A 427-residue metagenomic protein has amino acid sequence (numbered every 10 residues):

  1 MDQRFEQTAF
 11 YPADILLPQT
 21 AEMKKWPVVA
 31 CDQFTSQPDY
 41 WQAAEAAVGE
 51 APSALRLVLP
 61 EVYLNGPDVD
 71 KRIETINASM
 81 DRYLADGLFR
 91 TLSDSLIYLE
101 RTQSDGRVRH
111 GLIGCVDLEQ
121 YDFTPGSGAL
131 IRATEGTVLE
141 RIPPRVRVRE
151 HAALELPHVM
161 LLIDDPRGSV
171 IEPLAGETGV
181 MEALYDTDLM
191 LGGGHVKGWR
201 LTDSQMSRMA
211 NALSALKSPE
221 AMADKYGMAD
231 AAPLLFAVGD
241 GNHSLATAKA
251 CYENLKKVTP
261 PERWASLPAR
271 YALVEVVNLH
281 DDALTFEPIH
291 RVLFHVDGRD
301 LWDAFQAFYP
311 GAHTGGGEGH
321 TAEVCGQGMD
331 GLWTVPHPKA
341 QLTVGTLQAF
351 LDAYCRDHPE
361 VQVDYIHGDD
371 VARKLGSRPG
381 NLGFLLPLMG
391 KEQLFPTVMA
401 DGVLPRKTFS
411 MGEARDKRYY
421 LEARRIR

Functional and structural regions predicted by a protein language model:
M1-G192, A223-Y226, G390-L404, M411-R427: N-terminal extension/subdomain marker
L162, V238-G239, E275, L385-P387: Short beta-strand segments
L189-N211, V335-P338: Glycine-rich phosphate-binding "P-loop"
A215-T259: Active-site beta-strand/loop microenvironment that shapes enzyme catalytic pockets
M222-K225, G311-G326, Q362-Y365, R378-N381: Metal-assisted phosphate- and nucleotidyl-transfer catalytic regions
N242-A304: Catalytic or ion-translocation cores adjacent to nucleophile or general acid/base/metal-coordination motifs in diverse
V276-T343: C-terminal amphipathic alpha-helical segment
G345-R427: Charged substrate- and nucleic-acid-binding regions of tRNA-handling and nucleotidyl-transfer enzymes, centered on
